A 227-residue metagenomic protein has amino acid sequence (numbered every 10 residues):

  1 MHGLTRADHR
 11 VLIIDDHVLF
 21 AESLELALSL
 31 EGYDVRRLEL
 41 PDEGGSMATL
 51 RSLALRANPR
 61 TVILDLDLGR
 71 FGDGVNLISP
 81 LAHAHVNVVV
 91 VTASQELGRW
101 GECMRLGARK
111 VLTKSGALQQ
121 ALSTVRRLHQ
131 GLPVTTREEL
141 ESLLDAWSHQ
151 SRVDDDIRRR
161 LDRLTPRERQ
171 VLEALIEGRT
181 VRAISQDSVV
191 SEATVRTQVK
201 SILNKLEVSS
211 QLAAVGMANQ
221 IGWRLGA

Functional and structural regions predicted by a protein language model:
M1-L12, R224-A227: Non-catalytic signal-transmission and effector/linker regions of two-component phosphorelay proteins
A7-F20, L24-L28, V62, L164: Conserved acidic segment of CheY-like receiver
G45-L50, T61-P80: Conserved phosphotransfer microenvironments
W100-G101, K110, K114-D162, W223: Short, flexible helix-to-coil linker/hinge segments that flank and couple to helix-turn-helix
T124, R167, Q198-S201: Residues within the DNA-recognition helix of helix-turn-helix
R152-T194: Helix-turn-helix DNA-binding segment
G178-A213, M217: Recognition helix of helix-turn-helix DNA-binding domains
